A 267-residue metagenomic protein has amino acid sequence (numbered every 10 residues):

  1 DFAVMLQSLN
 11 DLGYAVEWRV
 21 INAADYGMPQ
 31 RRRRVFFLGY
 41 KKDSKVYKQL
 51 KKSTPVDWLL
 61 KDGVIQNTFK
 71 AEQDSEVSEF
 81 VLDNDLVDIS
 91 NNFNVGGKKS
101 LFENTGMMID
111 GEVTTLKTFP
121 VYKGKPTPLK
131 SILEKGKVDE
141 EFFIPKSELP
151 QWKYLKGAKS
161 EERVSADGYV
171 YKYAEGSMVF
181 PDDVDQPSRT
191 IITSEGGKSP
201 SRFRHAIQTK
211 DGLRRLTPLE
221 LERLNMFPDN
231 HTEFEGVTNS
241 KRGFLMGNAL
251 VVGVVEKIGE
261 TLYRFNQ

Functional and structural regions predicted by a protein language model:
D1-F180: Class I S-adenosyl-L-methionine
M107-Q267: C-terminal target-recognition/interaction regions appended to catalytic cores
